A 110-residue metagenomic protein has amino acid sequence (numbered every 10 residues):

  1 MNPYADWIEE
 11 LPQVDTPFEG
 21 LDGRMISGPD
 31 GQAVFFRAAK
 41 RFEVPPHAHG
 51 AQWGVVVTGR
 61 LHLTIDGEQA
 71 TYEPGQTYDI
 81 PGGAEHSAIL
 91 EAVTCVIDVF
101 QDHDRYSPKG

Functional and structural regions predicted by a protein language model:
M1-D30, V34-F35, K109: A short, N-terminal "cap"/entry segment at the start of jelly-roll beta-barrel domains of the cupin/DSBH fold
P29-A48: Conserved short histidine dyad/triad with adjacent acidic residue
Q32, R60-H62, Q69, E85 (+1 more regions): Structural motif
A38-A39, A48-L63: Short, conserved beta-strand element in jelly-roll/cupin
V44-P46, L63-T64, I80, E85-E91: Short beta-strand His + acidic residue motifs that chelate non-heme Fe in jelly-roll/DSBH and cupin folds
V57-T58, E73-P74, A92: A cytosolic small-molecule/anion-sensing beta-strand core signal
G67-G82: Short acidic-glycine-tyrosine-enriched beta hairpin
G82-S107: Ligand-binding loop in jelly-roll beta-barrel domains
